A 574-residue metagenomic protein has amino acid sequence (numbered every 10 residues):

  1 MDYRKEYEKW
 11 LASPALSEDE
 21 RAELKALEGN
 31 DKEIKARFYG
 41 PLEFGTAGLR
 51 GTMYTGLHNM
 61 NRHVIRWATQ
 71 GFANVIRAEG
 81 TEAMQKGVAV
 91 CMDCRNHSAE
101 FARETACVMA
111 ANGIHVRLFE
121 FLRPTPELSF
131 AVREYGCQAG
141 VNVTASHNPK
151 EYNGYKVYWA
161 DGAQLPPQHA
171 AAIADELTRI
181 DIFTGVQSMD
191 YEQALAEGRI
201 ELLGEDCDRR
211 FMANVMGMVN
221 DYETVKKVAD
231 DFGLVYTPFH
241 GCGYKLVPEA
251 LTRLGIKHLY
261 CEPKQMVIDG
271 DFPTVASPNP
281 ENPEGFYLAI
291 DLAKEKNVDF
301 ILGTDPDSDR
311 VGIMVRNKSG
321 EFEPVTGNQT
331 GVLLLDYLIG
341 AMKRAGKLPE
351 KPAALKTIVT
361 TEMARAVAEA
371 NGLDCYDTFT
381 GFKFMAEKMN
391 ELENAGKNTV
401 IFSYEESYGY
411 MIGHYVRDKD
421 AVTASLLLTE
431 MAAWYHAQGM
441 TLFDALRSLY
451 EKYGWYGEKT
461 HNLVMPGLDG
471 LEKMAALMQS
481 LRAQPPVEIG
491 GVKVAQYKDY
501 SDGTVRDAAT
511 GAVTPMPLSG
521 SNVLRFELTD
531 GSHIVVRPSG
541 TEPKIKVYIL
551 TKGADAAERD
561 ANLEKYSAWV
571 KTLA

Functional and structural regions predicted by a protein language model:
D2-T105, A194-D230, L234, C242: An N-terminal, well-structured beta->alpha segment
E33-L42, N153-G285, L292-A293: Gly/Ser/Thr-enriched, mixed-charge loops and adjacent short helices that form phosphate/oxyanion-binding elements
F38-H58, A145-N148, L234, P238-A250 (+4 more regions): Conserved phosphate/anionic-ligand binding catalytic regions in large, soluble enzymes, centered on
A89-Y152, K257-G312: N-terminal small/polar loop signature for handling phosphorylated ligands or for N-terminal nucleophile
F101-M109, Y152-W159, D309-Q329, A364: Short Gly/Thr/Asp-enriched flexible loops that form oxyanion-binding sites at enzyme active sites
Y158-M189, N328-K351, K356-R365, A421 (+1 more regions): Glycine-rich phosphate-binding loop plus the immediately following alpha-helix
K294, V298-F300, E321-E323, A341-R537 (+3 more regions): Phosphate-binding and adjacent anionic-ligand microenvironments
